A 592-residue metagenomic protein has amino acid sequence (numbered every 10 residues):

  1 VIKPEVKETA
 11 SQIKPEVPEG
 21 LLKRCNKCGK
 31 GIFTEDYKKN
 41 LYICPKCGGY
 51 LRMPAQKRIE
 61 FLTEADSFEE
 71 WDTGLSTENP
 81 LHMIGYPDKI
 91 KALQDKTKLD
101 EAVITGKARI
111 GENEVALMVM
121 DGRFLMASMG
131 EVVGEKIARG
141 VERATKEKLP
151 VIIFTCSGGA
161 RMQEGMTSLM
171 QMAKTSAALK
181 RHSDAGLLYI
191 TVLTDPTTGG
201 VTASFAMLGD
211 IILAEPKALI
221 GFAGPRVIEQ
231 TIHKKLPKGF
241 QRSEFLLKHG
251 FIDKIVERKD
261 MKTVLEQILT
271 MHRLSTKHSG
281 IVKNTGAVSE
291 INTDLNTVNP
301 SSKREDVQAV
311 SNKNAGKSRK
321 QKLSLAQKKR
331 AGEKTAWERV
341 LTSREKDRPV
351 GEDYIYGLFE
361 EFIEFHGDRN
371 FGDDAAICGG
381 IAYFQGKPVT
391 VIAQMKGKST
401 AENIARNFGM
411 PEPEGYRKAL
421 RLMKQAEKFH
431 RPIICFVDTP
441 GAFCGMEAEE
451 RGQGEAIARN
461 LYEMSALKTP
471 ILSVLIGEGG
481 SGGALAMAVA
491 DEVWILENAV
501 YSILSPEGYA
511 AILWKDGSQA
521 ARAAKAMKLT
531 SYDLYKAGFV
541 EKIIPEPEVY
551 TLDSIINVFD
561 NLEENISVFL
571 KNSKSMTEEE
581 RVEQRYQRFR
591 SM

Functional and structural regions predicted by a protein language model:
V1-I190, P196, L208, E215 (+3 more regions): Terminal-region recognition feature
T198-F205, G221-F222, G483: Glycine-rich anion-binding loops of enzyme active sites
I220-T231, S502-S505, Y509-A511: Nucleotide-binding motor/catalytic cores of P-loop/tubulin-like NTPases across gene-expression machines
R226-P237, E450-R451: Active-site-adjacent loop and "lid" segments of alpha/beta metabolic enzymes
